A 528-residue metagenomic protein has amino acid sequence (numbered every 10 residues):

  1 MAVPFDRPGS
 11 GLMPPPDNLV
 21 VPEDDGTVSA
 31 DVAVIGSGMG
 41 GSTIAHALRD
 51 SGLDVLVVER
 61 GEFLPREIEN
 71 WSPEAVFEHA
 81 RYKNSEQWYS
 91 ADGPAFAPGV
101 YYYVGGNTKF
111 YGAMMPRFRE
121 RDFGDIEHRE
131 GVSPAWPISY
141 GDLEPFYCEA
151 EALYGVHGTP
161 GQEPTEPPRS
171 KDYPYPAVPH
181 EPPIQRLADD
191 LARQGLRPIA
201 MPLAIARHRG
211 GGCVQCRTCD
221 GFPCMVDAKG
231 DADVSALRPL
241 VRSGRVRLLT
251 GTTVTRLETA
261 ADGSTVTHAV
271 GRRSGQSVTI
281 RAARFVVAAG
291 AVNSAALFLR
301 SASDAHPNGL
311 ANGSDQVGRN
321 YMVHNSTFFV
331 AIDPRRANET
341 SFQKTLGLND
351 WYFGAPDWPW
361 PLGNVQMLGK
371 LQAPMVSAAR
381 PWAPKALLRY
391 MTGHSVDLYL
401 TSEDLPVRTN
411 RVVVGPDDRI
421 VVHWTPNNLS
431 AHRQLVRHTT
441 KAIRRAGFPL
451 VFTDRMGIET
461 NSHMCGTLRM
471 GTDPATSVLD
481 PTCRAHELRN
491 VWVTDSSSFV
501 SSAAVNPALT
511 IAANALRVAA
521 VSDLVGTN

Functional and structural regions predicted by a protein language model:
A2-C148, G271, V287, N293 (+2 more regions): N-terminal glycine-rich phosphate/pyrophosphate-binding loop and immediately adjacent elements
A2-R7, E127-V254, G457: Conserved redox-cofactor binding core of oxidoreductases
G26, G40, F96, A289-G290 (+4 more regions): Secondary-structure capping and boundary motifs in well-ordered enzyme cores
D50, G61-R66, N70-W71, S243 (+7 more regions): Glycine-rich loop(s) and the adjacent beta-strand/alpha-helix scaffold that form part
D92-G99, R117, W136-Y140, F146 (+5 more regions): FAD cofactor-binding and catalytic pocket of flavoenzymes
Y103, A260-A261, R272, D480-P481: Short, acidic, Ser/Thr-enriched surface-loop or helix-capping motifs
A200-A204, G212-C219, L249, T255-E258 (+4 more regions): A glycine-rich dinucleotide-binding beta-alpha-beta segment and adjacent secondary-structure elements that constitute
G211, C224-D231, R273, N308 (+3 more regions): Alpha-helix capping and helix-loop boundary segments enriched in small/acidic/polar residues
